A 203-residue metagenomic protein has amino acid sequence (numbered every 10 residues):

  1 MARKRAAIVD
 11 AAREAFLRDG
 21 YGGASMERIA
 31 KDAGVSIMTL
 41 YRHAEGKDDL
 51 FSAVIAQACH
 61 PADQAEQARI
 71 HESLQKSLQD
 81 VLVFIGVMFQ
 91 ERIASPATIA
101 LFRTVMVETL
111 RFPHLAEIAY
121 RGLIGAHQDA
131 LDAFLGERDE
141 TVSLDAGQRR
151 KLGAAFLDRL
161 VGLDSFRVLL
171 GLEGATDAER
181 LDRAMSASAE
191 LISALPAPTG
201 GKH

Functional and structural regions predicted by a protein language model:
M1, V9, I55, L82 (+2 more regions): Amphipathic, non-transmembrane alpha-helical scaffold segments
A7, A11-D49, A53-V54: Helix-turn-helix
A53, E66-F102, D145-F156: Hydrophobic alpha-helical connector segments
Q57-A65, P96, F112, A130 (+5 more regions): A short secondary-structure junction motif
Q57-Q79, L169-R180: Short, flexible, glycine-rich and Lys/Arg-enriched loop motifs at helix boundaries that contact anionic partners
D80, R92-T104, H114-E140: Amphipathic alpha-helical packing segments from all-alpha helical-bundle domains
R138-S188, K202-H203: Hydrophobic/aromatic-rich alpha-helical bundle segments in the mid-to-C-terminal region
